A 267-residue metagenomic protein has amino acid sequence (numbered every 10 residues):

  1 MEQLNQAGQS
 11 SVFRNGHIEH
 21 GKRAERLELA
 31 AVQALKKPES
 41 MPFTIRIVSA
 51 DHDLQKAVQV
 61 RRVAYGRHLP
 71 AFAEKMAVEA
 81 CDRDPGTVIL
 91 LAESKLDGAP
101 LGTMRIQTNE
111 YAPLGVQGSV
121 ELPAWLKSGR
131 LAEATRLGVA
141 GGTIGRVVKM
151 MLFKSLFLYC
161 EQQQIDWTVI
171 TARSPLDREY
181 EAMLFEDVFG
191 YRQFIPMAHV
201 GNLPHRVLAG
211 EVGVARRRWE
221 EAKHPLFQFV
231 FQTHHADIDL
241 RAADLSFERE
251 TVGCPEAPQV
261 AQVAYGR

Functional and structural regions predicted by a protein language model:
E2-D51: Conserved N-terminal entry element of GNAT/NAT acetyltransferase domains
A30-E79, I89-E93: Short amphipathic alpha-helix that is part of the acyltransferase structural core
E74-C81, Q193-A198: Short, solvent-exposed loop/turn elements at beta->coil junctions and helix N-caps that rim active or binding pockets
D84-T87: Short, small/polar residue-rich loop motifs at catalytic or cofactor-binding pockets
L91, G98-T108, V116: Conserved beta-strand in the GNAT
P100, I106, Q163, V230 (+1 more regions): Structured alpha-helical
A112, Q117-V214: Acyl-donor binding region in acyl/amide transferases
G201-R267: Charge-rich, low-complexity intrinsically disordered segments
